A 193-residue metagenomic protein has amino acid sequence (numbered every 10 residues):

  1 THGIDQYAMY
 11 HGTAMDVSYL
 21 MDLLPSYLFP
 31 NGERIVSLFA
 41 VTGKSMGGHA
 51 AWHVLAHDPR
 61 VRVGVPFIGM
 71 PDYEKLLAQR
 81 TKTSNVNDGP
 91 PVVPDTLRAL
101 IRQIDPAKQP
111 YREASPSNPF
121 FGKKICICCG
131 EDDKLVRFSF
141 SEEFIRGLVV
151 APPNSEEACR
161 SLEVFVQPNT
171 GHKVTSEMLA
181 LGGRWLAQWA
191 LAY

Functional and structural regions predicted by a protein language model:
H2-N31: Alpha/beta-hydrolase active-site loop
P30-S45: Alpha/beta-hydrolase fold nucleophile elbow
V36, V61-R62: Core-facing hydrophobic residues within beta-strands of well-ordered domains
T42, F67-I68, C128, Q167: Alpha/beta-hydrolase-fold catalytic nucleophile elbow
G48-P59: Short glycine-enriched nucleophile-adjacent loop and the immediately C-terminal alpha-helix near the catalytic center
V65-E74: Active-site nucleophile loop of the alpha/beta-hydrolase fold
E74-E157: The feature captures the conserved acid-bearing segment of alpha/beta-hydrolase catalytic domains
E142-Y193: C-terminal catalytic histidine-bearing segment of alpha/beta-hydrolase fold enzymes
